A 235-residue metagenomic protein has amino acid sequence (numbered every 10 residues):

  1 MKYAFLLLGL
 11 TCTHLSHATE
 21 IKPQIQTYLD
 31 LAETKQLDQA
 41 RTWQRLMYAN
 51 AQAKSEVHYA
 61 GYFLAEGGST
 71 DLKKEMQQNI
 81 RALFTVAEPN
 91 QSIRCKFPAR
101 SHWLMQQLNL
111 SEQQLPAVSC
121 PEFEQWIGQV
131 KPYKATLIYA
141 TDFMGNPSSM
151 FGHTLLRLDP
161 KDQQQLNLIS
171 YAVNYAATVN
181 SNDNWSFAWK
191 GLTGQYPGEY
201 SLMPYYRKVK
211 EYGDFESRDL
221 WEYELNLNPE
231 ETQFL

Functional and structural regions predicted by a protein language model:
M1-L8: Sec-dependent signal peptide recognition, specifically the positively charged N-region followed immediately by
T11-H14: N-terminal signal peptide c-region/cleavage motif recognized by signal peptidases
A18-G61: Intrinsically disordered, low-structural-confidence terminal and linker regions
K54-V130: Low-complexity, highly charged intrinsically disordered N-terminal segments that act as targeting/localization
N109-Q125, K134-L137, D142-G145, H153-T154 (+1 more regions): Structured, non-membrane catalytic/scaffold regions adjacent to prosthetic-group chemistry
Q125-G128, Q164, L227-E231: A short, structured loop/turn motif at beta-sheet edges
Y133-S217: Glycine-rich catalytic cores of cysteine/serine-nucleophile enzymes that process amide/ester linkages in cell-envelope
Y205-L235: Active-site nucleophile-His-acid catalytic modules used for acyl/amide transfer and hydrolysis across diverse enzymes
